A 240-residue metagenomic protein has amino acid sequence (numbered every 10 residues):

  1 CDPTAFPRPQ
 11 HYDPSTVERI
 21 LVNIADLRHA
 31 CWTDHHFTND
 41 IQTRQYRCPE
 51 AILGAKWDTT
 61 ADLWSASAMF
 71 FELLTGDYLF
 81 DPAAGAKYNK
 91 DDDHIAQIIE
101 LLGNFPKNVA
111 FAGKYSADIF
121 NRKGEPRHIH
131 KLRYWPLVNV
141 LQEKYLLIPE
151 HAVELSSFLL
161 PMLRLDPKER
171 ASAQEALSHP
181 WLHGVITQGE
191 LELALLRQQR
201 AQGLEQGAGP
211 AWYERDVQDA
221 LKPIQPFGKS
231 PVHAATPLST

Functional and structural regions predicted by a protein language model:
C1-Q42: Activation segment/activation loop of eukaryotic-type protein kinase catalytic domains
L21, R28-D34, I99-L160: C-terminal lobe substrate-recognition/regulatory segment of protein kinase catalytic domains
W32-H36, E50-A61, A83: Conserved end of the kinase activation segment
L74-T75: Structural recognition of an alpha-helix C-terminal capping motif at a helix-to-coil junction
K107-N108, F158-E175: A conserved short helix/loop substructure at the end of the activation segment of eukaryotic-like protein kinase domains
K168-Q218: Regulatory extensions flanking the kinase catalytic core
